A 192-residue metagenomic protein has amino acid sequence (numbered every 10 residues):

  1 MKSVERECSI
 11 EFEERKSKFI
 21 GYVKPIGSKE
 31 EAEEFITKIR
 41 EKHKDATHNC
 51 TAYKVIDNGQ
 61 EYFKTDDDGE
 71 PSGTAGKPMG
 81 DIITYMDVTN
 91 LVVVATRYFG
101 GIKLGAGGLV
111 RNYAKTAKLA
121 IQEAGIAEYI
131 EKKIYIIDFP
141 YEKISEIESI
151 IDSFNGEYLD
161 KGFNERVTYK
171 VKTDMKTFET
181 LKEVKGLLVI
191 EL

Functional and structural regions predicted by a protein language model:
M1-G73, D160, I190-L192: C-terminal regulatory domains involved in ligand/effector binding and gene-expression control
Y22, C50-T51, N90-V93, I136: Structural motif
F63, E70-A106: Ordered, amphipathic secondary-structure segments that act as subunit-interaction surfaces in large macromolecular
A106, A114-K132: Long, charge-dense
A127-Y141, Y169-V171: Short glycine-/aliphatic-rich beta-strand segments at the starts of folded cytosolic domains
I137-N155, T177-T180: Short amphipathic alpha-helix segments
E157-M175: Non-DNA-binding regulatory cores of transcription-related proteins, predominantly C-terminal effector-binding
K176-F178, E183-L192: Glycine-rich ThDP/TPP pyrophosphate-binding loop and its adjacent helix/strand module within ThDP-dependent enzymes
